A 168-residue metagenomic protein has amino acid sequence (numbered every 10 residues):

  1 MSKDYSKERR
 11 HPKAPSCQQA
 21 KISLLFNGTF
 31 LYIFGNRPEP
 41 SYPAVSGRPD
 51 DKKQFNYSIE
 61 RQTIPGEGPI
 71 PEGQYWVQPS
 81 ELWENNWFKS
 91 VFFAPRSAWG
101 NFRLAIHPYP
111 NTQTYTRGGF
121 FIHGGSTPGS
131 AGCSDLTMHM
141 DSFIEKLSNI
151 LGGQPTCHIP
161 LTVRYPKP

Functional and structural regions predicted by a protein language model:
M1-G125, S130, D141-I159, Y165-P168: Cell wall/extracellular polymer interaction/catalysis modules
L136-T137: Alpha-helical membrane-associated segments of multi-pass integral membrane proteins
